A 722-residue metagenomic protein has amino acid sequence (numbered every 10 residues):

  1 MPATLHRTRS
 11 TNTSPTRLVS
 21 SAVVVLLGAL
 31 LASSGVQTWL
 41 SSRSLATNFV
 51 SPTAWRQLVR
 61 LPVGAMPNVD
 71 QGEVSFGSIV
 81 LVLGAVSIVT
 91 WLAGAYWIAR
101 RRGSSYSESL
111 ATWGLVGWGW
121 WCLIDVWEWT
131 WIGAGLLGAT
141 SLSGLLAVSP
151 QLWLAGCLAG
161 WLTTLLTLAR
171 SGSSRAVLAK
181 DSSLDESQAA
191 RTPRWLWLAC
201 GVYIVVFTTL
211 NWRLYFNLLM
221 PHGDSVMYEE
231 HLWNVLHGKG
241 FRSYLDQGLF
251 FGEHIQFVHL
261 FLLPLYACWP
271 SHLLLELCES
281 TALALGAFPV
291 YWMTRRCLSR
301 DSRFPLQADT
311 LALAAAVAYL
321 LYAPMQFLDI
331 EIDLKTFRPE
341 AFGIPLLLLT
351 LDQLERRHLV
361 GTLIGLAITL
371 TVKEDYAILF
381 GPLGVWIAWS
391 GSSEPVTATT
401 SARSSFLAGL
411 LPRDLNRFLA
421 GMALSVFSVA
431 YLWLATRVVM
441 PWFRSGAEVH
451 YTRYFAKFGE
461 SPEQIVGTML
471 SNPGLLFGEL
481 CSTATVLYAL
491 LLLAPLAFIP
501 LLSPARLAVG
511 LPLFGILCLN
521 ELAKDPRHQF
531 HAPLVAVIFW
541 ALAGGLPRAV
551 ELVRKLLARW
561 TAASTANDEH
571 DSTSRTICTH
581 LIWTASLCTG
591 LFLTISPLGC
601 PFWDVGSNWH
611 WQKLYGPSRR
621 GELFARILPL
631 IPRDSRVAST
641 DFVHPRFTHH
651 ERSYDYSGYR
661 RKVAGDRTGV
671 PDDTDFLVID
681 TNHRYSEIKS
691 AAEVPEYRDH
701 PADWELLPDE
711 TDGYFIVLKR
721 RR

Functional and structural regions predicted by a protein language model:
M1-L31, I79-G119, G135, S141-F207 (+3 more regions): Start-transfer (signal-anchor) and selected internal transmembrane alpha helices of multi-pass inner/ER membrane
L31-S44, L210, M220, N416-L502 (+3 more regions): Membrane-lumen/periplasm interface segments of specific transmembrane helices in polyprenyl phosphate-linked
I88-A99, L273, L277-S302: Transmembrane-helix motifs of polytopic, lipid-linked glycan transferases
E108, V116, L285-Q326, I344-P345 (+2 more regions): Transmembrane-helix signature of polytopic, membrane-embedded enzymes that assemble or transfer cell-envelope glycans
A111-G119, R194-G201, T310-L313, S425-V429 (+1 more regions): Signature aromatic-anchored transmembrane alpha helix within multi-pass, membrane-resident enzymes that catalyze glycan
T140-C157, A287, I378, L507-L557 (+1 more regions): Hydrophobic/aromatic-rich transmembrane helices and adjacent perimembrane loops
Q256-L263, H272-E276, L283-P289, A312-L349 (+2 more regions): Aromatic- and kink-enriched transmembrane "portal" helix at the membrane-lumen/periplasm boundary that abuts
P289, P339-G365, S390, V537: Specific aromatic-rich, kink-prone transmembrane helix
